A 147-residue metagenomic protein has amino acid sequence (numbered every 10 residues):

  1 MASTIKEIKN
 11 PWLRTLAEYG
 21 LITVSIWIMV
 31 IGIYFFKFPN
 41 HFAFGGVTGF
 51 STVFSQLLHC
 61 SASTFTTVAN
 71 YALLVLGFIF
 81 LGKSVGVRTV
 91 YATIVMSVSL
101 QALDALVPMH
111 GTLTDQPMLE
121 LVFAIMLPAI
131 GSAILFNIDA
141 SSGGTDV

Functional and structural regions predicted by a protein language model:
A2-V147: Core subunits and conserved enzymes of cellular information-processing and envelope-translocation systems across
